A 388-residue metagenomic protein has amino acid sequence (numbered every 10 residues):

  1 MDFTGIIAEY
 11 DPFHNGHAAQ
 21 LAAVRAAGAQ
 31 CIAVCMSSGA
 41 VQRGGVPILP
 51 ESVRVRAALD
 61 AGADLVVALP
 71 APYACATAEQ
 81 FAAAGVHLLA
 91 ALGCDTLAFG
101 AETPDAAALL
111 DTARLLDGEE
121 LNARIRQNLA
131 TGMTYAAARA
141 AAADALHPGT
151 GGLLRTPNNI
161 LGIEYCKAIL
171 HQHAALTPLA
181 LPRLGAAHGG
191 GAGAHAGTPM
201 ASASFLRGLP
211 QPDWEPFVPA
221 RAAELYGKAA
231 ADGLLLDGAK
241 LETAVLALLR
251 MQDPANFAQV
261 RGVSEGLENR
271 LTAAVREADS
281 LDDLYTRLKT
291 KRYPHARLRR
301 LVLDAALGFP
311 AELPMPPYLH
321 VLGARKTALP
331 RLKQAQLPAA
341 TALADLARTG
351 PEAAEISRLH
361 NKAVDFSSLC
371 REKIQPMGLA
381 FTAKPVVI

Functional and structural regions predicted by a protein language model:
M1-R54: N-terminal catalytic cores of NTP/NDP-binding nucleotidyl/phosphoryl-transfer enzymes
G5-I7, C35-M36, V67-L69, L179-L181: Short beta-strands and strand-loop turn motifs
R25, L59, V86-A90: Non-catalytic positions within long, well-ordered alpha-helices that form the structural scaffold/packing of enzyme
V53-R56, L332: Acidic, Ser/Thr-rich peripheral helices and adjacent loops at domain boundaries
R56-P70: A glycine-rich helix N-cap at a beta->alpha junction
L69-I388: Active-site cores that bind ATP or allylic diphosphates and position pyrophosphate for catalysis
